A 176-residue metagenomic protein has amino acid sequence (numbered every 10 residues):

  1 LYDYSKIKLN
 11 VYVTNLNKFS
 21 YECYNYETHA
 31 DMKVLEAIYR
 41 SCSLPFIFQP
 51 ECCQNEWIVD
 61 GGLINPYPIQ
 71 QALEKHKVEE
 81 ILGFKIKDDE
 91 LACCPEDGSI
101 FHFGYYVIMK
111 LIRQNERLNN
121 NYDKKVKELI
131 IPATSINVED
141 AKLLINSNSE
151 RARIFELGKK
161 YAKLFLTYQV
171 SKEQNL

Functional and structural regions predicted by a protein language model:
L1-L176: Patatin-like phospholipase
